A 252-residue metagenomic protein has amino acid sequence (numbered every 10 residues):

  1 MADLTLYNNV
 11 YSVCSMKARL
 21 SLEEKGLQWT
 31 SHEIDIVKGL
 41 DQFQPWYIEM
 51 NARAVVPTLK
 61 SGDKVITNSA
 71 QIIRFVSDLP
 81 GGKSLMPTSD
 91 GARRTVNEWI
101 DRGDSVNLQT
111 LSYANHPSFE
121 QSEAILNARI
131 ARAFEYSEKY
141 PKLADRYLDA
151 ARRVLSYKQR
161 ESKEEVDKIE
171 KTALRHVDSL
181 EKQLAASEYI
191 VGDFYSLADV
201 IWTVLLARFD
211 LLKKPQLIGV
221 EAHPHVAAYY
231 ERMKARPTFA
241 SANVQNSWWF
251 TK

Functional and structural regions predicted by a protein language model:
M1-D145: GST-like domain detector, emphasizing the conserved glutathione-binding G-site in the N-terminal thioredoxin-like
L6, L59, V96, L180 (+2 more regions): Residue-level signal for nonpolar/aromatic packing positions in well-ordered secondary structure
G39, F250-T251: Generic structural signal for helix capping and beta-alpha/helix-loop junctions
S77, L205-L206, N243: Active-site-flanking alpha-helical
S84-T88, I190-D193, I218, A240-V244: Short, hydrophobic secondary-structure boundary micro-motifs
V96-W99, G103, Y136, P224-F239: Short, mixed-charge aromatic SLiMs
N107-E231: GST-like fold's C-terminal all-alpha helical module
